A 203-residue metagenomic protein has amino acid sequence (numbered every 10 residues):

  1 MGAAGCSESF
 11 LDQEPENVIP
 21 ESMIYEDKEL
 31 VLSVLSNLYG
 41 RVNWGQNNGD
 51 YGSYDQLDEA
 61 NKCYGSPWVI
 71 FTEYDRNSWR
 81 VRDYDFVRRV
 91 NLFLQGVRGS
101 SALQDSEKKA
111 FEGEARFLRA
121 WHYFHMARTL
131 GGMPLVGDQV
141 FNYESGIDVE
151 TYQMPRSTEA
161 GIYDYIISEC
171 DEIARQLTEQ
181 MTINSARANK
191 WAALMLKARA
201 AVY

Functional and structural regions predicted by a protein language model:
M1-A3: Bacterial N-terminal signal peptides
G5-G49: Membrane-proximal, proline-rich intrinsically disordered regions
D27-L32, S36, G40-W44, K62-L130 (+2 more regions): Conserved, well-structured interaction surfaces
R116, L194-A200: TPR/Sel1-like alpha-solenoid repeat signature
A127-V140: Short, well-structured active-site flanking segments
Y143, N184-M195: Aromatic-lined, polymer-binding surfaces characteristic of secreted/periplasmic polysaccharide-degrading enzymes
Y143-T151: Aromatic- and acidic-residue-enriched carbohydrate-binding clefts of CAZyme catalytic domains
